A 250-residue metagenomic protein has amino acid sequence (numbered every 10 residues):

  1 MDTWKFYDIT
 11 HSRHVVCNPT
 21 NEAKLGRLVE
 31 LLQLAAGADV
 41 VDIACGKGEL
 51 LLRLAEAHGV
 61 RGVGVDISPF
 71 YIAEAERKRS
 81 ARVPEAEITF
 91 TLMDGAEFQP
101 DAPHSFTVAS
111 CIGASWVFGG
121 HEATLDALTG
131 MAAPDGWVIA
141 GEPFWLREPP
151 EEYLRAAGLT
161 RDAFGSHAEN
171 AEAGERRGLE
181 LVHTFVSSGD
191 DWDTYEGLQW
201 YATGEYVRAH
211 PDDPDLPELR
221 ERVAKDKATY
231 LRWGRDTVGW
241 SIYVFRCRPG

Functional and structural regions predicted by a protein language model:
N18-A36: Conserved alpha-helix/loop element of class I SAM-dependent methyltransferases that forms part of the SAM/SAH-binding
A44-G48: Class I SAM-dependent methyltransferase "Motif I" SAM/SAH-binding loop
E49-E97: Class I SAM-dependent methyltransferase SAM/SAH-binding core
P100-A109: A short acidic, Gly/Pro-enriched loop at the edge of an enzyme's catalytic core that lines a small-molecule cofactor
E122-W137: A short glycine-rich, Lys/Arg-flanked "PGG" loop and its adjoining helix->strand segment in the class I
P143-R161: Short, glycine-/aromatic-enriched active-site segment of Class I SAM-dependent methyltransferases
A163-G178: Short alpha-helix
H183-G250: Conserved Class I S-adenosyl-L-methionine
